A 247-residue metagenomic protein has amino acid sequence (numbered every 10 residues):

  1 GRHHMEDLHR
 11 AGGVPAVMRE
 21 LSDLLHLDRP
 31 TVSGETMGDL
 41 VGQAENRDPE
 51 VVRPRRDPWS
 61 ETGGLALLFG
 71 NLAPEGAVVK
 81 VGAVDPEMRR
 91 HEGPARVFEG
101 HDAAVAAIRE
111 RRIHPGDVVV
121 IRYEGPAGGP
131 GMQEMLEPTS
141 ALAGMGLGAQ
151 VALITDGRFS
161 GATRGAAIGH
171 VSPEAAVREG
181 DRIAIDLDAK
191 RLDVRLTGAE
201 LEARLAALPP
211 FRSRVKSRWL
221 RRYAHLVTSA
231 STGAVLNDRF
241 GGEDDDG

Functional and structural regions predicted by a protein language model:
G1-G247: Catalytic or ion-coupling anion/metal-binding cores of large enzyme and transporter domains
